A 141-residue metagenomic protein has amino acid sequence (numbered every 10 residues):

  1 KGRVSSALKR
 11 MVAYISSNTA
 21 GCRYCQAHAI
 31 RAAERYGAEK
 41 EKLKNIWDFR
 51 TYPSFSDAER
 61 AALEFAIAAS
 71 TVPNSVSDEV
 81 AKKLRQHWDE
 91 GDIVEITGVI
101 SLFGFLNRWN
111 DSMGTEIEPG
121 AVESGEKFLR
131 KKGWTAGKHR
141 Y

Functional and structural regions predicted by a protein language model:
K1-Y141: Hydrophobic alpha-helical segments
